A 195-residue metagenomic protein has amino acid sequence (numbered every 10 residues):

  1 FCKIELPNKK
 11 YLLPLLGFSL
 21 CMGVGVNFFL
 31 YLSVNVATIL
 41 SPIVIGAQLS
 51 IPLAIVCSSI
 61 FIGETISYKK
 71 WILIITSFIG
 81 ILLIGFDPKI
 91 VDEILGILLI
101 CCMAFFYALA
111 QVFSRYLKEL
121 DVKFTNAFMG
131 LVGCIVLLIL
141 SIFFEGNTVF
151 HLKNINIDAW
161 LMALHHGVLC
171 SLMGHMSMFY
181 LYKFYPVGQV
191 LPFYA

Functional and structural regions predicted by a protein language model:
F1, G17, L73-T76, L95-L99 (+1 more regions): Hydrophobic alpha-helical transmembrane segments of multi-pass integral membrane proteins, especially transporters
C2-S41, G46, L83, G167-Y185: Specific transmembrane alpha-helical segments of multi-pass solute transporters/efflux pumps, especially DMT/EamA
K3-K10, S59-K69, S114-T125, K183: Membrane-interface helix-boundary motifs at transmembrane edges
M22, L32-T65, M103, V187-A195: Specific alpha-helical transmembrane segments that line the substrate/conduction pathway and gating interfaces
G25-L32, L82-E93, C134-V149: Hydrophobic alpha-helical transmembrane segments in multi-pass integral membrane proteins
N27, L40-L49, F113-I135, S171-A195: Helix-helix packing/entry segments at the starts of transmembrane helices
V34-S50, E93-F105, D158-V168: Structural signature of hydrophobic alpha-helical transmembrane segments
V56-C57, I66-F86, M103-F105, C134-L137: Hydrophobic transmembrane alpha-helices of multi-pass small-molecule transport proteins
